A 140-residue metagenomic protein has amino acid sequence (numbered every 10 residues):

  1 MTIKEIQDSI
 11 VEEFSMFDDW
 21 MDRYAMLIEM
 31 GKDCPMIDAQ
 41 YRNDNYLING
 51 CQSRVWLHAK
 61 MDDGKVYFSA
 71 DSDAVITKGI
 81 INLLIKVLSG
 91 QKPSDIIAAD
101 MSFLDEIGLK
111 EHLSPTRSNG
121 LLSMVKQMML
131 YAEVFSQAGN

Functional and structural regions predicted by a protein language model:
I3-V11, S15-R54, M61-K65, L104-N140: N-terminal intrinsically disordered, cationic/polar leader segments that include organellar targeting peptides
N45-C51, D71-S72, S94-I96: Solvent-exposed interaction patches of small proteins and small membrane subunits
H58-I76, I85-S89: Conserved interaction-surface patches within small, structured recognition/assembly domains
K78, G90, S94, P115-L122: Short, amphipathic alpha-helical segments
I81: Primarily the active-site beta-strand->alpha-helix module of PP2C/PPM metal-dependent phosphatases, and frequently
G90-I107: Glycine-rich phosphate/pyrophosphate-binding loops and their adjacent beta-strand/loop elements at enzyme active sites
